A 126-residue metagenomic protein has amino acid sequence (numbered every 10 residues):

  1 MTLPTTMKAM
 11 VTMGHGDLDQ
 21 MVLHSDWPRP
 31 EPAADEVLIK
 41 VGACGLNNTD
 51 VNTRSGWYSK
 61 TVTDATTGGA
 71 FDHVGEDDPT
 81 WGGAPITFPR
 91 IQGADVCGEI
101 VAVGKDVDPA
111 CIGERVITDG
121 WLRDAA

Functional and structural regions predicted by a protein language model:
L3-M10: Short structural boundary motif marking the start of a folded domain
V11-G14, S55, I100: Residue-level signal for short segments within beta-strands and strand-turn junctions of well-structured beta-sheet
M13-D17, C44-L46: Short polar catalytic/cofactor-binding loops
H15-Q20, L122-A126: Short, charged helix-to-loop "capping" segments that act as catalytic/coupling loops
L18-P28, A94: Short glycine/threonine/proline-enriched tight-turn/helix- or strand-capping micro-motif at secondary-structure
R29-G45, S59-A126: Glycine-rich beta-strand-centered segment in the early N-terminal region that forms part of a ligand/cofactor-binding
T49-R54: Cytochrome P450 core scaffold surrounding the K-helix E-X-X-R motif and the conserved "meander" helix-loop region
